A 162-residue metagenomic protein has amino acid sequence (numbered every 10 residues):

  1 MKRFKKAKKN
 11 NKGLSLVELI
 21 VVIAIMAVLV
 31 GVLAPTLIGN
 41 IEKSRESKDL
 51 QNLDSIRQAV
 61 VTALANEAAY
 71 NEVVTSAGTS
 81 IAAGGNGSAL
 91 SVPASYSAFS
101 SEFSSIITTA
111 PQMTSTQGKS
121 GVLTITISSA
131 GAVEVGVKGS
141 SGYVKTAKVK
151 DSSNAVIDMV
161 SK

Functional and structural regions predicted by a protein language model:
M1-L14: N-terminal leader/signal peptides at the extreme start of proteins
F4-A7, L19, N40, S44: Amphipathic alpha-helical segments that mediate coupling or scaffolding at interfaces
I20-I23, Y96, E102, G131 (+1 more regions): Contiguous, function-dense segments enriched for cysteine-driven chemistry and partner/ligand-binding capacity
I20-T36: Alpha-helical hydrophobic helix detector
T36-S55: Aliphatic-rich helix starts adjacent to a transmembrane/signal segment
Q58-T79: Alpha-helix exit/C-cap motif
S76-S97, S115-T116: Surface-exposed intrinsically disordered loops and tails
S80-A82, T114-K162: Short, surface-exposed interaction loops/tails
